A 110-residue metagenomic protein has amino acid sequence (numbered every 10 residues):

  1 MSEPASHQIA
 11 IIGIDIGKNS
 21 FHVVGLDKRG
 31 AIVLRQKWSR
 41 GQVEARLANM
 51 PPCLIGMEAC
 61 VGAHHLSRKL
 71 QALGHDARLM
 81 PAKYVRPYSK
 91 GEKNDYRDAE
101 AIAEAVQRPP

Functional and structural regions predicted by a protein language model:
M1-P110: Phosphate- and other anionic-substrate recognition elements at nucleic-acid/protein interfaces
